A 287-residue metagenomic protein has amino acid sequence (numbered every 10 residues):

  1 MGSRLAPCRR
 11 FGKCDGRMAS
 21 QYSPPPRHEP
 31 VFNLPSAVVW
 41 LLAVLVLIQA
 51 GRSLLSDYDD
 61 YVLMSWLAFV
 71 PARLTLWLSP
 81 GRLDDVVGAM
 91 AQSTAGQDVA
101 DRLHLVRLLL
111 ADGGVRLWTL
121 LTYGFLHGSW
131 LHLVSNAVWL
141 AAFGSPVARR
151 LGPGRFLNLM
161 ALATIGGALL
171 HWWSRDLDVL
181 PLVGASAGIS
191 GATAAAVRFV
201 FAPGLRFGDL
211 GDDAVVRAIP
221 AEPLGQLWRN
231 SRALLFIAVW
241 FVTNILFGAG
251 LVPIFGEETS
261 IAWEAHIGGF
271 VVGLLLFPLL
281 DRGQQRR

Functional and structural regions predicted by a protein language model:
R10-R287: A detector for small-residue-rich transmembrane helices and their helix-helix packing motifs
